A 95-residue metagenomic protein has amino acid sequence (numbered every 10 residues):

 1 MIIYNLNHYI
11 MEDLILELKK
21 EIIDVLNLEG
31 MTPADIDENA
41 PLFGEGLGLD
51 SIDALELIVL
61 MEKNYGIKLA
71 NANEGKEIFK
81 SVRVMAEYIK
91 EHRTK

Functional and structural regions predicted by a protein language model:
M1-I10: Short, Lys/Arg-enriched N-terminal segments with co-localized hydrophobic residues within the first ~10-30 amino acids
I10-A34, E87-K95: Thiotemplate assembly-line natural product biosynthesis machinery
N39-G48: N-terminal helix-turn-helix DNA-binding core of bacterial DNA-binding proteins
D53-I78: Phosphopantetheinylated carrier protein domains
K80-E87: Short, cationic-aromatic polyanion-contact patches
